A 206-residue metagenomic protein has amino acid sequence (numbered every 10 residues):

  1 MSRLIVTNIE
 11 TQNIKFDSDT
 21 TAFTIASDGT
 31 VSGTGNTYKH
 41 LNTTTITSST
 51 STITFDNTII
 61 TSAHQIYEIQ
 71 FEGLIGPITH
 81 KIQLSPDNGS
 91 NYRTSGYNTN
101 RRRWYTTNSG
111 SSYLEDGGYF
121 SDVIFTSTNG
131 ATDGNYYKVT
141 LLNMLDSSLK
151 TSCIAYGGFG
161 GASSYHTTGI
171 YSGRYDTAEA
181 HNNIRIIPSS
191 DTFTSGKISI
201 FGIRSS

Functional and structural regions predicted by a protein language model:
S2-R3, A26, T30-S206: Surface-exposed molecular-recognition determinants
R3-T20, N182: Right-handed beta-helix
